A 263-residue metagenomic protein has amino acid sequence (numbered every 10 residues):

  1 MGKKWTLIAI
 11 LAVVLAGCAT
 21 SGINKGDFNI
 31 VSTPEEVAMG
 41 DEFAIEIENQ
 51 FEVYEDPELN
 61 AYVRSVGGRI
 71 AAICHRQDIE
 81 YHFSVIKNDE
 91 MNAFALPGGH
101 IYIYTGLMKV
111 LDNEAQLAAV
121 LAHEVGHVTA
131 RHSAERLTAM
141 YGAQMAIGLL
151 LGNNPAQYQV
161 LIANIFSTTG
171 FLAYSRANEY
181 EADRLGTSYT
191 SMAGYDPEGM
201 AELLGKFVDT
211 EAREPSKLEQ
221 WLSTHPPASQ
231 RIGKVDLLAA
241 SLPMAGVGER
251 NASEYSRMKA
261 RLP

Functional and structural regions predicted by a protein language model:
M1-A9: Bacterial N-terminal signal peptides that target proteins for export
L7, C18-A38, E42, A72-N92 (+1 more regions): C-terminal capping/extension segments of zinc metalloprotease domains
V13-G17: C-terminal motif of bacterial Sec signal peptides marking the signal peptidase cleavage site
A19-T33, A119-E124, V128, Y158-L172: Catalytic-site beta-strand/loop segments enriched in glycine and acidic/polar residues
N49-H75: N-terminal, post-signal-peptide region of Sec/Tat-exported proteins
Y102-A119: Short pre-active-site segment immediately N-terminal to the catalytic Zn-binding motif
A115, V125-Y141, N153-N154: Catalytic Zn2+-binding segment of zinc metalloproteases
T138-N154, Y158-G170: Membrane-active amphipathic alpha-helices enriched in small hydrophobic residues
